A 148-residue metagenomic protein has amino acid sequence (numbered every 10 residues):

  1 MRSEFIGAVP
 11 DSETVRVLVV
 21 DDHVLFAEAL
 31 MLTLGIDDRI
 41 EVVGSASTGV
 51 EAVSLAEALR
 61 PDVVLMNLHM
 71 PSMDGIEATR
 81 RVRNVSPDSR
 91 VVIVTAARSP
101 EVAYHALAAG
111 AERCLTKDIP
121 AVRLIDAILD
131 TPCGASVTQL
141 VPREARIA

Functional and structural regions predicted by a protein language model:
M1-R16, D126, P132-C133, T138-A148: Non-catalytic signal-transmission and effector/linker regions of two-component phosphorelay proteins
E13-L34: Conserved acidic segment of CheY-like receiver
T48-E51, D74-E77: Acidic catalytic/metal-coordinating carboxylates
L59-L65: Active-site beta3 strand of CheY-like receiver
N67, T95: Active-site residues of response regulator receiver
M70: Receiver (REC) domain active-site loop signature in two-component systems and cognate sites in sensor histidine kinases
E101, I119-P132: C-terminal output helix
